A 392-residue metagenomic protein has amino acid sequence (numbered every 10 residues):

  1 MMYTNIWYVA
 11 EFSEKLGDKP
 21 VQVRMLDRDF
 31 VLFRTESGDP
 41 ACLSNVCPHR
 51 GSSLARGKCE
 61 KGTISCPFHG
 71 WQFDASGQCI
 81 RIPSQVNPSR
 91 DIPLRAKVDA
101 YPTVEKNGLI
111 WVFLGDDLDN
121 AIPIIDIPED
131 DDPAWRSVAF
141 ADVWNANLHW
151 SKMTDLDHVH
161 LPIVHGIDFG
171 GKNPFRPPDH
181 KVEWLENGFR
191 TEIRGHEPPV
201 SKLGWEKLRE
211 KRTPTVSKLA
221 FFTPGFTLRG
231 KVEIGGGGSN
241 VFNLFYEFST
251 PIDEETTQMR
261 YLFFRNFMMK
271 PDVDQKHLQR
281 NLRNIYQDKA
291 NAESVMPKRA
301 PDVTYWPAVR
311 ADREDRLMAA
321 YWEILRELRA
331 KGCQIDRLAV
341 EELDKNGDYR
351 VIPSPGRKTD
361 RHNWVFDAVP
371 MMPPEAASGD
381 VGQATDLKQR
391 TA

Functional and structural regions predicted by a protein language model:
M1, V104, E183-L185: Short, surface-exposed loop and linker segments with low hydrophobicity and enrichment for Pro/Ser/Thr
M1-Y3, F263: Short, positively charged
Y3-Y8, R81-N87, P162-V164, T227-V232: Short Pro/Gly-enriched beta-strand edge/turn motifs at strand-loop
V9-R136, S354-P355, R361-A392: Rieske [2Fe-2S] iron-sulfur-binding domain
D39, L118-A392: C-terminal catalytic domain of Rieske-type non-heme iron oxygenases
